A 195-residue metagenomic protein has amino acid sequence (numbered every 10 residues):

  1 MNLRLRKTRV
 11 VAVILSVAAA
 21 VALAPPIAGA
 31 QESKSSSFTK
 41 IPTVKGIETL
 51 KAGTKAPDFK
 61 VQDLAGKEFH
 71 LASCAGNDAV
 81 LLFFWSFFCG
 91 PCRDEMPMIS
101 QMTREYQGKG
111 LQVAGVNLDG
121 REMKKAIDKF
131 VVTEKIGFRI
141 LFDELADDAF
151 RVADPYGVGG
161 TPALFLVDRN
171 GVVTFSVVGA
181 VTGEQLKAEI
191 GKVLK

Functional and structural regions predicted by a protein language model:
M1-D58: N-terminal targeting signals for export/organelle localization
K55, D78, G159-T161: Short, small/polar residue-rich loop motifs at catalytic or cofactor-binding pockets
F69-H70, T174: Generic structural signal for well-ordered beta-strand positions
L71-G90: Short active-site neighborhood of thiol/selenol oxidoreductases, capturing the structured segment around
L82, A114-V116, R139: Rossmann-like NAD(H)/NADP(H) cofactor-binding core
R93-E134, L145-D154: Structural microenvironment flanking redox-active thiols in thiol-disulfide oxidoreductases
T133-G137, D143-G191: Thiol/disulfide oxidoreductase modules built on the thioredoxin-like
